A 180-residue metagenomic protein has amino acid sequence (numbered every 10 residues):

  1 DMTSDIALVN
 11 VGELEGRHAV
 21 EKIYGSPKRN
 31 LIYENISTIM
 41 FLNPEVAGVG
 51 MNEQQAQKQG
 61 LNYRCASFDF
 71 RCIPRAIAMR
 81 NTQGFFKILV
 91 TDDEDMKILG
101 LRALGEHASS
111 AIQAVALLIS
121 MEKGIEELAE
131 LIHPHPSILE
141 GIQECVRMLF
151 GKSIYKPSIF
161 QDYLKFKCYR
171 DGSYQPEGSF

Functional and structural regions predicted by a protein language model:
D1-A7, D95: Short FAD-binding loop at a beta-strand-to-alpha-helix junction that anchors the flavin cofactor in diverse
S4, Y33, F70-I73: Short beta-turn/strand-loop junction motif enriched in small, turn-promoting residues
I6-N10, G50-M51: Active-site metal-coordination segments of metallo-dependent hydrolases
L8-Y33, N62, S120-I125: Internal hydrophobic alpha-helix adjacent to the cofactor/substrate pocket in enzyme cavities
Y24, F41-N52, Q57-F180: Flexible, glycine-rich terminal cap/loop adjacent to redox cofactors in electron-transfer oxidoreductases
R29-E45: Flexible, acidic loop-helix segments that line cofactor/substrate-binding pockets
